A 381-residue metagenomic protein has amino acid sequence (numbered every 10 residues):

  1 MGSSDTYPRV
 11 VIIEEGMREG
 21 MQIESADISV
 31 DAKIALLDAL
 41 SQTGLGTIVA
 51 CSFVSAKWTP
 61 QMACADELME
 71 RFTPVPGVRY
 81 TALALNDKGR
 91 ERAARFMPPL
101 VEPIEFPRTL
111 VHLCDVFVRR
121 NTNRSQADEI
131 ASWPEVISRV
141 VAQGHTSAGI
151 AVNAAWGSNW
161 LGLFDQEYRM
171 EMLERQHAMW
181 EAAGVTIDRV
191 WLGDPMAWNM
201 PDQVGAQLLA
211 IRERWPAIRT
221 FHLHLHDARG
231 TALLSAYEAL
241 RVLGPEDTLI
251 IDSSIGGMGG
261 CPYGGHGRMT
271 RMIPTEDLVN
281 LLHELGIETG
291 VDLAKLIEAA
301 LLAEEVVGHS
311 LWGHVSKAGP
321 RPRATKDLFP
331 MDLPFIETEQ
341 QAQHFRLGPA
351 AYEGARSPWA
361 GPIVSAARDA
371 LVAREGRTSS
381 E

Functional and structural regions predicted by a protein language model:
M1-E381: Catalytic cores and adjacent flexible loops of soluble metabolic enzymes that perform enolate/carbanion chemistry on
